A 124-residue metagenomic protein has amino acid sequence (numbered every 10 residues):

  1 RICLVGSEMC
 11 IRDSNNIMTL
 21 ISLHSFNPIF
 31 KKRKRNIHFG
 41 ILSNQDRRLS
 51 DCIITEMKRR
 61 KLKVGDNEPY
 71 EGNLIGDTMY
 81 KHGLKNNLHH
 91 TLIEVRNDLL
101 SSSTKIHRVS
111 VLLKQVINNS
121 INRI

Functional and structural regions predicted by a protein language model:
R1-I11: Single conserved hydrophobic/aromatic residue that forms the stacking wall/gate of nucleotide- or nucleobase-binding
V5, V64, V95, V109-V111 (+1 more regions): Extended aliphatic helical segments
R12-S14, I124: Alpha-helix termini
S14-S102: Catalytic cores of processing enzymes, dominated by hydrolases/peptidases, characterized by acidic/His-rich
S101-I124: His/Asp/Glu-rich mid-to-C-terminal helical/loop segments that flank catalytic regions of hydrolases
